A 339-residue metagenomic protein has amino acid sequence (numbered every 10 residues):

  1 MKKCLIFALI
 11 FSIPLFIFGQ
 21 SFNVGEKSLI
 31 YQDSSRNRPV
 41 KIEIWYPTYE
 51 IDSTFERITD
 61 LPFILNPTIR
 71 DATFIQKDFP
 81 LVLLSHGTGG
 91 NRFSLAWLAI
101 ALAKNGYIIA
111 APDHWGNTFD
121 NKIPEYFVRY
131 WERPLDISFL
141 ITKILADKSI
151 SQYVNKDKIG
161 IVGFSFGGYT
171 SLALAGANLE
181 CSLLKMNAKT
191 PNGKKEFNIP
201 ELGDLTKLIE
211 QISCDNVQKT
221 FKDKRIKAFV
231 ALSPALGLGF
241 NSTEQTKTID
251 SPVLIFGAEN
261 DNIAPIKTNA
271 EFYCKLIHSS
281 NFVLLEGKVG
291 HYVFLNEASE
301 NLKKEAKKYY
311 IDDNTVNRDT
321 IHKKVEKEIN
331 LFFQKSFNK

Functional and structural regions predicted by a protein language model:
Q20-L83: Domain-level recognition of soluble alpha/beta enzyme cores, biased toward histidine phosphatases/phosphomutases
N66-K122, N262-P265: Short substrate-entry loop that stabilizes the transition state in hydrolases
Y126-D157, Y169, A173, N178 (+2 more regions): Alpha/beta-hydrolase active-site loop
L236-L238, N260-A264, H291-Y292: Acidic catalytic loop of the alpha/beta-hydrolase fold
S242-E244, S251, P265-S279: Short alpha-helix in the alpha/beta-hydrolase fold that links the catalytic acid
I249, I255-G257: Short beta-strand/loop motif that positions the catalytic acidic residue of the alpha/beta-hydrolase fold
L276-A306: Catalytic histidine neighborhood in serine/cysteine hydrolases with alpha/beta-hydrolase-type architecture
S299-K339: Catalytic active-site module of serine/aspartate enzymes centered on a nucleophile-bearing elbow/loop
